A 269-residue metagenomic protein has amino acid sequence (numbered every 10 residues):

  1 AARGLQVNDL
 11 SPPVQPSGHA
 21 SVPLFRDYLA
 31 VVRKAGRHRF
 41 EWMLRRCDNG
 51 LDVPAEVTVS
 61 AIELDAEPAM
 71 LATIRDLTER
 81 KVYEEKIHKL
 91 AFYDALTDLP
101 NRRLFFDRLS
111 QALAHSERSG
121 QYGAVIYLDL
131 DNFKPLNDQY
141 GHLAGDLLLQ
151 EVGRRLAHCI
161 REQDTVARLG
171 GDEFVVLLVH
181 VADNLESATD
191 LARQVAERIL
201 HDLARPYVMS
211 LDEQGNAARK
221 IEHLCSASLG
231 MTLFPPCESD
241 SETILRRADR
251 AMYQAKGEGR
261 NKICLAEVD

Functional and structural regions predicted by a protein language model:
G4-M43, R193: Terminal output helix/cap of sensory domains in signal transduction proteins
H38-M43, N49-T58, L71, S228: PAS/PAC sensory module
V57-M70, P236-D240: Short loop/turn elements at sensory-signaling interfaces that couple input to output
T73, I126: Sensory beta-strand/linker motifs that couple input domains to effectors
R75-H88: PAS-associated C-terminal cap
H88-F92, D98-A124, D131-R161, A167-G171 (+4 more regions): Conserved long alpha-helical elements within nucleotide-processing catalytic cores of c-di-GMP signaling and class III
V166, E213-E222, S228-E258, C264-D269: Cyclic nucleotide signaling catalytic output domains
